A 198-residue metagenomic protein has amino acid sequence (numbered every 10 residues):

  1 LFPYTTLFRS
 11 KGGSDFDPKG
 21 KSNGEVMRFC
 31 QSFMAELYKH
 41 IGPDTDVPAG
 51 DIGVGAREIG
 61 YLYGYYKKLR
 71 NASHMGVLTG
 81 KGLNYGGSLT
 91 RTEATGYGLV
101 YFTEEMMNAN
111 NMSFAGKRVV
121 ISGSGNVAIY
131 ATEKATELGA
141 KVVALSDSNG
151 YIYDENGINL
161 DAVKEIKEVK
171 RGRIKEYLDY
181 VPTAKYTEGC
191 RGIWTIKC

Functional and structural regions predicted by a protein language model:
F2-L7: Short, small-residue-biased leader/transition segments that mark boundaries at the very start of proteins
R9-A115: Glycine/serine-rich phosphate-binding loop and adjoining beta1-alpha1 elements at the start of nucleotide-handling
G87-G192: Glycine-rich phosphate/diphosphate-binding loop of Rossmann-like nucleotide-binding domains
T195-C198: ADP-ribose/adenylate-binding Rossmann-like module
